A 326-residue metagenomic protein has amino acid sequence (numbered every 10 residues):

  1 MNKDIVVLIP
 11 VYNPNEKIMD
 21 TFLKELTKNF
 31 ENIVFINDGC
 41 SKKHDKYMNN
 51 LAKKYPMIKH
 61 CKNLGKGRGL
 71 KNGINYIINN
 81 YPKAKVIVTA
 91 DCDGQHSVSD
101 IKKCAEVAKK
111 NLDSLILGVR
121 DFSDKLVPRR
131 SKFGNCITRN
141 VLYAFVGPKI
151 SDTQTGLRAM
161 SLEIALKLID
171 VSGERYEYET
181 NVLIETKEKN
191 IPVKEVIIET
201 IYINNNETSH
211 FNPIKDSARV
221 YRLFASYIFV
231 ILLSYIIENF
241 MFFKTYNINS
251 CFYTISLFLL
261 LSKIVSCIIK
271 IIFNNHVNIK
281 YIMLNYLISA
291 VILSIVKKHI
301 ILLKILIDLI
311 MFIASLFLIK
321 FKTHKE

Functional and structural regions predicted by a protein language model:
M1, I9, E16-K17, K24 (+5 more regions): Hydrophobic helical membrane-anchoring modules
V11-M19, N37, S41: A structural helix-start
I18-D20, K42-L51: Acidic helix N-cap motif at the loop->helix transition within catalytic regions of sugar-transfer enzymes
T21-N32: Short, acidic, metal-binding catalytic loop of nucleotide-sugar glycosyltransferases
N37-K46, G94: A conserved acidic beta->alpha catalytic loop
K62, R68-I77, V98-Y176, I203-F211 (+1 more regions): Acceptor/aglycone-binding surface of glycosyltransferases and processive sugar-polymer synthases
Y81-Q95: Short beta-strand-to-loop acidic/aromatic patch adjacent to the donor-nucleotide binding site
L260, I301-A314: Small-residue-rich transmembrane alpha-helices that serve as helix-helix interface/gating elements in multipass
